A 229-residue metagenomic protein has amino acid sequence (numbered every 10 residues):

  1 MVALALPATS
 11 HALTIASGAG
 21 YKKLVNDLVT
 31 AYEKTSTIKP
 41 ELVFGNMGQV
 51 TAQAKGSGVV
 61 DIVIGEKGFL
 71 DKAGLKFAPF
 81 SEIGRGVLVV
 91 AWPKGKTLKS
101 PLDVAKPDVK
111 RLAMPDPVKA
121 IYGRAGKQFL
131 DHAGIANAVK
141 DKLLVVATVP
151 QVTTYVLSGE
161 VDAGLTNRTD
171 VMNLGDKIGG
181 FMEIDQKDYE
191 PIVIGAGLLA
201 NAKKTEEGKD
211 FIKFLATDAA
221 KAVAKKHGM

Functional and structural regions predicted by a protein language model:
M1-P7: Bacterial N-terminal signal peptides
H11-F44, G48-M229: Exported/periplasmic ABC-transporter solute-binding proteins
